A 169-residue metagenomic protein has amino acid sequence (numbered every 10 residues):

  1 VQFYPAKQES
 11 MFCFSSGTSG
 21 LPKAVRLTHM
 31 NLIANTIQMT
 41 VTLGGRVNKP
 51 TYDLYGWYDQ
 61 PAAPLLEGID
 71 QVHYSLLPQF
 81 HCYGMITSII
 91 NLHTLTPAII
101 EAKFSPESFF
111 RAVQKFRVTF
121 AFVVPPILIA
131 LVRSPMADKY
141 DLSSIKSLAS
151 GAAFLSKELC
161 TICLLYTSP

Functional and structural regions predicted by a protein language model:
V1, K23-R26, S75, P97-K103: Short beta-strand->loop structural element characteristic of the AMP-binding/adenylate-forming
F3, S10-V41, R46-L54: Conserved AMP-binding A3 loop
A6, I69-D70, I145: Phosphate-coordination loops involved in phosphoryl transfer and adenosine-cofactor binding
K7, H29-M30, L77, F116: Structural detector for helix-capping/boundary residues
S15, Y166-P169: Conserved small/polar residues in nucleotide/adenosyl-binding loops
T18, L95, A152: Conserved G/P- and acidic residue-centered "switch" motifs that form tight phosphate/ATP-binding loops in soluble
I33-V72, Q79-T119, S134: Conserved AMP-binding/adenylation subdomain of ANL enzymes
L77, F104-E107, V118-I162: Adenylate-forming
